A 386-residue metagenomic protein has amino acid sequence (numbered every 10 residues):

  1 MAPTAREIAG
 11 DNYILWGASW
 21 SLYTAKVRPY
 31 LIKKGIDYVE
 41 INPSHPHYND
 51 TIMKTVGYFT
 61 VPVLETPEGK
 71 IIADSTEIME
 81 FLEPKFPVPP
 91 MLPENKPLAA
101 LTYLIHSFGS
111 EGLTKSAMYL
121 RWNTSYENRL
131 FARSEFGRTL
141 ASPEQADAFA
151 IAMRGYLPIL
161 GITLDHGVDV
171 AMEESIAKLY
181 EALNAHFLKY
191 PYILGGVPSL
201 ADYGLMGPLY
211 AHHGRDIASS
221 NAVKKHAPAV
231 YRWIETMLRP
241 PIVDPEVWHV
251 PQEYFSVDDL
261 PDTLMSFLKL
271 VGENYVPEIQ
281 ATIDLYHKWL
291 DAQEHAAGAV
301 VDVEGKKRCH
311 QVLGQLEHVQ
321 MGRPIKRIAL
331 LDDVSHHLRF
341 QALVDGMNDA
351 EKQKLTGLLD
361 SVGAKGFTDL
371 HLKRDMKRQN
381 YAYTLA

Functional and structural regions predicted by a protein language model:
M1-E144, I193, H213-G214, L264-A386: GST-like domain detector, emphasizing the conserved glutathione-binding G-site in the N-terminal thioredoxin-like
A141-M153, H166-L183: All-alpha helical catalytic cores of prenyl diphosphate-utilizing isoprenoid enzymes
P158-G167: Short glycine/proline- and acidic residue-enriched helix-loop micro-motifs that form flexible lids or anion-recognition
M172-E173, A177-Y180, L188, L205-Y210: A conserved active-site cap/scaffold subdomain adjacent to cofactor or substrate pockets
A185-G195, V243, I283: Surface-exposed helix-capping loop/turn segments at secondary-structure junctions
P191-H213: GST superfamily/GST-like fold recognition
M206-Q252, V257: Extended hydrophobic/aromatic segments used for targeting, binding, or gating
V250-G272: Small-residue-rich helix-loop
